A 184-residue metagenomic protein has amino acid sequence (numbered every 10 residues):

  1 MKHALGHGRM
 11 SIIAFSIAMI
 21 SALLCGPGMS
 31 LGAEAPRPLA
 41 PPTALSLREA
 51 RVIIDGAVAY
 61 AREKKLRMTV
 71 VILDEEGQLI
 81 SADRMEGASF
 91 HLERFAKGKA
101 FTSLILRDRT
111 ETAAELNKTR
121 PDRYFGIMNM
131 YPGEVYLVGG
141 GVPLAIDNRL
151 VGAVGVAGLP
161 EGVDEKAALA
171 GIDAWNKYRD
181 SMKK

Functional and structural regions predicted by a protein language model:
M1-R9: N-terminal secretory signal peptides that target proteins for export/translocation
G8-R9, F15, F90, I105: A periodicity- and composition-biased signal for non-globular, repetitive helical segments
S11-G28: Bacterial N-terminal signal peptides
L31-K184: Flexible, solvent-exposed loop/hinge segments and secondary-structure transition points
